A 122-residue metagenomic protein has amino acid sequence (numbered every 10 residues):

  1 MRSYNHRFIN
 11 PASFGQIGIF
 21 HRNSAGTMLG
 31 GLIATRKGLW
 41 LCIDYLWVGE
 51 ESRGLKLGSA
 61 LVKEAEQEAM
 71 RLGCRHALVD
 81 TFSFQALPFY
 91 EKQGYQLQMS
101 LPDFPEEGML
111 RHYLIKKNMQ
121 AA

Functional and structural regions predicted by a protein language model:
M1-D44, G49, F84, S100-D103 (+1 more regions): Acetyl-CoA-dependent GNAT
W40, G54, L87, Q98-L101 (+1 more regions): A short, glycine- and basic residue-enriched loop/turn that sits immediately adjacent to a domain's principal
C42, G73-R75, G94: Short loop/turn motifs at secondary-structure junctions
G54-Q67, K92: Conserved acetyl-CoA-binding loop-helix of GNAT-fold acetyltransferases
G58, V62, S83-A86, D103-L110: Short glycine/proline-centered loop/turn elements that form peptide/ligand docking sites
A69-F82: Conserved GNAT acetyl-CoA-binding A-motif
L78-D80, Q96-Y113: Conserved catalytic-core motifs of GNAT/GCN5-like acyltransferases
K116, Q120-A122: Conserved N-terminal entry element of GNAT/NAT acetyltransferase domains
